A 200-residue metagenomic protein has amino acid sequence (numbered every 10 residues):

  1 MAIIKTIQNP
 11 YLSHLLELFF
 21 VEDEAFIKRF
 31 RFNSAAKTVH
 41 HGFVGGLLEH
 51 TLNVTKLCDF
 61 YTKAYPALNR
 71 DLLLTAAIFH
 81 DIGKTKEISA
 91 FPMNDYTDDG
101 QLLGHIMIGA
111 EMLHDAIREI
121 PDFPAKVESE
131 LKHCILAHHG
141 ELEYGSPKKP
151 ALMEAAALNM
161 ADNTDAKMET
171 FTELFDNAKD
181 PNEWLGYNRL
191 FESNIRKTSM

Functional and structural regions predicted by a protein language model:
M1-G100: Acidic/His-rich, divalent-metal-binding segments that scaffold phosphate/diphosphate chemistry
M1-I3, L15-L16, L131, F175 (+2 more regions): Generic structural signal of hydrophobic/aromatic residues within well-ordered alpha-helices of folded domains
I3-I7, F123, K179: A general boundary/transition motif marking the beginning of the first structured unit of a protein
L12-S13, D23-E24, E128, E154 (+3 more regions): Alpha-helix initiation and N-capping motif
R29-R31, R70, R118, K132 (+2 more regions): Arginine residue identity/basic-tract feature
F60-A178: Divalent metal-dependent catalytic cores for phosphoryl transfer on phosphate-bearing substrates
N159, P181-R189, S193, T198-M200: N-terminal intrinsically disordered, cationic/polar leader segments that include organellar targeting peptides
